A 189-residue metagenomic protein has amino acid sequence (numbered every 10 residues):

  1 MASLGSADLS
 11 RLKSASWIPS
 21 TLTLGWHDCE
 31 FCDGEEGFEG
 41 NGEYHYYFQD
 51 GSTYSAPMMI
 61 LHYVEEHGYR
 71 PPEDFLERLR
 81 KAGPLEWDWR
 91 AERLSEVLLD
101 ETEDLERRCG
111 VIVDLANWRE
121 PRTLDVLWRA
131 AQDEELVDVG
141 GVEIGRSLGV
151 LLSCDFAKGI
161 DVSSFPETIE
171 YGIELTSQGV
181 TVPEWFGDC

Functional and structural regions predicted by a protein language model:
M1-I18: Short Cys/His-rich Zn2+-coordinating modules
L22-H27, S52: Short metal-coordination and nucleic-acid-contact micro-motifs, chiefly zinc-binding Cys/His arrays
W26-E36: Short cysteine-rich clusters marking metal-coordination/redox-active sites
N41, D50, Y54-F75: C-terminal recognition-helix end and immediately following basic linker of small zinc-binding "finger" domains
A56, L105-R108, L124, V137-G141: Residue-level detector of extended alpha-helical repeat arrays and alpha-solenoid scaffolds
P72-E73, D88-L99, E120-D133, S153-P166: Amphipathic alpha-helical scaffolding segments comprising HEAT/armadillo-like alpha-solenoid repeats
L98-E106, Q132-V139, S163-L175: Short coil turns that connect the paired helices of HEAT/ARM alpha-solenoid repeats
R108-W118, D138-D155, E174-C189: Structural detector for internal amphipathic alpha-helices that build alpha-solenoid repeat scaffolds
